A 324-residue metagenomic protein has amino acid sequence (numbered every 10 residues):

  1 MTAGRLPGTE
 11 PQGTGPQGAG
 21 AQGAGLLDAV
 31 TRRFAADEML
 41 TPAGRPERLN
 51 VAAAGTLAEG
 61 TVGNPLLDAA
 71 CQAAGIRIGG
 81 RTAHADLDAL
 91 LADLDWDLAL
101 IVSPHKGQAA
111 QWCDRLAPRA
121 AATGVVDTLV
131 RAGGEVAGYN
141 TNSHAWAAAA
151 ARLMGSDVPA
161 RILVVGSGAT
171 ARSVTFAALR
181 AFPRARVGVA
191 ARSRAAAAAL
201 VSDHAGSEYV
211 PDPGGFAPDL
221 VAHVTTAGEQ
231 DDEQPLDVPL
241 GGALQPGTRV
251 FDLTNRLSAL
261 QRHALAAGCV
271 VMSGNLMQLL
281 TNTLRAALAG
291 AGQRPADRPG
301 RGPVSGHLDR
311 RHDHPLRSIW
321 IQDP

Functional and structural regions predicted by a protein language model:
T2-R5, G25-M154: Phosphate/diphosphate ligand-binding glycine-rich loop within oxidoreductases
P7, Q12, Q17, A21-Q22 (+1 more regions): Intrinsically disordered, low-complexity repeat/linker tracts enriched for polar/charged residues
L27, T31-A35, R249, L253-P324: Adenosine-phosphate binding glycine-rich loop
G44-R45, G155-D157, R180-P183, L236-G247: Short, conserved loop/helix-junction motifs that constitute active-site signature segments in enzyme catalytic cores
N140-S143, A160-L179, A191: Glycine-rich adenosine-cofactor-binding loop
R180-R186, A267-C269: Conserved S-adenosyl-L-methionine
P183-V201: NAD(P)-binding Rossmann-fold cofactor-contacting core
H204-M272: Rossmann-like adenosine-cofactor binding region
